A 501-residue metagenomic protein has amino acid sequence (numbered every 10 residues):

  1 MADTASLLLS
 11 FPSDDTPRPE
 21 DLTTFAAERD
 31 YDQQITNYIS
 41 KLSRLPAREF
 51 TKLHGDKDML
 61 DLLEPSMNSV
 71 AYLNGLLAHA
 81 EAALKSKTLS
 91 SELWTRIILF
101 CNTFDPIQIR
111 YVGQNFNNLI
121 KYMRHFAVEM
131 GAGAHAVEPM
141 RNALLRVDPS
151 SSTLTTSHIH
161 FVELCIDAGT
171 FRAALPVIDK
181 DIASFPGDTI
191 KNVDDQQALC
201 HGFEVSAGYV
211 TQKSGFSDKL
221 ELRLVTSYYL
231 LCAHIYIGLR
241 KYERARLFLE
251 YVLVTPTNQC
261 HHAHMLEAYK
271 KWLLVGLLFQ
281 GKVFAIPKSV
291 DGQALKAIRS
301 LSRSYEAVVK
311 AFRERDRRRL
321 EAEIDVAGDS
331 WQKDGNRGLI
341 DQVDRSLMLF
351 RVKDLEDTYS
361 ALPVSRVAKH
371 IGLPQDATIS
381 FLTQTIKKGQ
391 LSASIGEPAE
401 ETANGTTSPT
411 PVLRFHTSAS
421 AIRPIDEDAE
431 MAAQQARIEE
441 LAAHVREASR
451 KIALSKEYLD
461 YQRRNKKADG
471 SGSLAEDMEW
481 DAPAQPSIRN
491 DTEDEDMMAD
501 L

Functional and structural regions predicted by a protein language model:
M1-T88, I97-D105, N142, S151-T153 (+8 more regions): Charged, E/D/K/R/S-rich low-complexity terminal regions of large eukaryotic assembly subunits
I98-L144: Well-ordered mid-protein domain cores that form the structural environment of catalytic cofactors
Q114-L119, T153-T156, L224-S227, L301: Generic helix N-cap/helix-start motif at coil->alpha-helix transitions
N118-Y122, H160, L224-L231, G238 (+3 more regions): "A position-specific structural signal for the A-helix of alpha-solenoid helical repeats
H125-M130, D167-A168, G238, N258 (+1 more regions): Alpha-helix C-terminal capping/termination sites
M130-G133, F171, Y242: TPR-repeat structural position
P186-K219: Acidic, Ser/Thr- and Gly/Pro-rich intrinsically disordered linkers and low-complexity segments that flank or connect
